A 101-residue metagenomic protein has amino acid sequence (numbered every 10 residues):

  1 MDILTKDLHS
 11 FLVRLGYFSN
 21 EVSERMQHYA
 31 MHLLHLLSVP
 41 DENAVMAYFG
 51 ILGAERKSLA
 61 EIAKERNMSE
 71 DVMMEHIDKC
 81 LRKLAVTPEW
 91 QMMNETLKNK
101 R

Functional and structural regions predicted by a protein language model:
M1-R101: Transcription-machinery-associated regions
